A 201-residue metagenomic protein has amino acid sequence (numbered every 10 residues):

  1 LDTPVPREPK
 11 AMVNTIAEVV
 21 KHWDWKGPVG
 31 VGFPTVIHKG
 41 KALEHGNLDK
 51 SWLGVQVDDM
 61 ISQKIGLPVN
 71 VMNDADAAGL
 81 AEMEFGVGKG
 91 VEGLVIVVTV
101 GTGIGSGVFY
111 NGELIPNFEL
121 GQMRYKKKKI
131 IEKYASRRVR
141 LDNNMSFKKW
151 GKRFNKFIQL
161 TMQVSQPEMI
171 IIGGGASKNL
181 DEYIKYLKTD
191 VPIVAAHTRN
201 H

Functional and structural regions predicted by a protein language model:
L1-N14, E18-H22, L43-E44, E113-L141: Short glycine-rich, Thr/Ser-proximal phosphate-binding strand/loop in the N-terminal lobe of ATP-dependent enzymes
P4-A17, K21, W25-V29, V36-E92 (+1 more regions): Glycine-rich phosphate-binding loop and adjoining helix at the ATP-binding site of ATP-dependent phosphoryl-transfer
P28-G30, L94-T99, I171: Short glycine-aspartate micro-motif
T35, V98, I104-F109: Short beta-strand scaffold segments in enzyme catalytic cores
D59, Q63-A75, A81, K89 (+1 more regions): Glycine-rich phosphate-binding loop plus the immediately following alpha-helix
G66-L67, G90-V95, T102-I104, P167: Short coil/turn connectors at secondary-structure junctions
W150-Q163: A short, acidic, amphipathic alpha-helical segment used as a generic capping/interface helix at domain edges
T161, Q166-N200: Glycine-rich phosphate-binding loops at beta-strand->alpha-helix junctions
